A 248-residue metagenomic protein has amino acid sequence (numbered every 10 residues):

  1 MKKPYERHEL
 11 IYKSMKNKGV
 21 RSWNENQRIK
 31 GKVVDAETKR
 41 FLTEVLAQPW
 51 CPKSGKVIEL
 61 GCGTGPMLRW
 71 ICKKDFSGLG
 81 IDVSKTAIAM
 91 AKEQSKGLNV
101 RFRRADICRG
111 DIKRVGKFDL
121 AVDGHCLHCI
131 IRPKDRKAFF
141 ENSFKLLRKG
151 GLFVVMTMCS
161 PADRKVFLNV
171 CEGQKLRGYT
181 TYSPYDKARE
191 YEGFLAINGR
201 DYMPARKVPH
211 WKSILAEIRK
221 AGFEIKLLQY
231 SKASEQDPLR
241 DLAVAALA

Functional and structural regions predicted by a protein language model:
M1-I112, V154-A248: Class I (Rossmann-like) S-adenosyl-L-methionine-dependent methyltransferase catalytic domain, capturing the SAM-binding
K85, P133-F140: Non-membrane alpha-helical structural segments and their capping/turn regions in soluble enzymes
I112-A121: A short acidic, Gly/Pro-enriched loop at the edge of an enzyme's catalytic core that lines a small-molecule cofactor
L120-K134: A short SAM/SAH-binding and catalytic strip from SAM-dependent methyltransferases
K137-K149: A short glycine-rich, Lys/Arg-flanked "PGG" loop and its adjoining helix->strand segment in the class I
